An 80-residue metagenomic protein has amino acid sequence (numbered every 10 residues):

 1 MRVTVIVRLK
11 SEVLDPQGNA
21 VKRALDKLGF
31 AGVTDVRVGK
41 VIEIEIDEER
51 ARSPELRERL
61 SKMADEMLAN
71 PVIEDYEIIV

Functional and structural regions predicted by a protein language model:
M1-V80: Non-catalytic terminal accessory/regulatory regions of metabolic enzymes
